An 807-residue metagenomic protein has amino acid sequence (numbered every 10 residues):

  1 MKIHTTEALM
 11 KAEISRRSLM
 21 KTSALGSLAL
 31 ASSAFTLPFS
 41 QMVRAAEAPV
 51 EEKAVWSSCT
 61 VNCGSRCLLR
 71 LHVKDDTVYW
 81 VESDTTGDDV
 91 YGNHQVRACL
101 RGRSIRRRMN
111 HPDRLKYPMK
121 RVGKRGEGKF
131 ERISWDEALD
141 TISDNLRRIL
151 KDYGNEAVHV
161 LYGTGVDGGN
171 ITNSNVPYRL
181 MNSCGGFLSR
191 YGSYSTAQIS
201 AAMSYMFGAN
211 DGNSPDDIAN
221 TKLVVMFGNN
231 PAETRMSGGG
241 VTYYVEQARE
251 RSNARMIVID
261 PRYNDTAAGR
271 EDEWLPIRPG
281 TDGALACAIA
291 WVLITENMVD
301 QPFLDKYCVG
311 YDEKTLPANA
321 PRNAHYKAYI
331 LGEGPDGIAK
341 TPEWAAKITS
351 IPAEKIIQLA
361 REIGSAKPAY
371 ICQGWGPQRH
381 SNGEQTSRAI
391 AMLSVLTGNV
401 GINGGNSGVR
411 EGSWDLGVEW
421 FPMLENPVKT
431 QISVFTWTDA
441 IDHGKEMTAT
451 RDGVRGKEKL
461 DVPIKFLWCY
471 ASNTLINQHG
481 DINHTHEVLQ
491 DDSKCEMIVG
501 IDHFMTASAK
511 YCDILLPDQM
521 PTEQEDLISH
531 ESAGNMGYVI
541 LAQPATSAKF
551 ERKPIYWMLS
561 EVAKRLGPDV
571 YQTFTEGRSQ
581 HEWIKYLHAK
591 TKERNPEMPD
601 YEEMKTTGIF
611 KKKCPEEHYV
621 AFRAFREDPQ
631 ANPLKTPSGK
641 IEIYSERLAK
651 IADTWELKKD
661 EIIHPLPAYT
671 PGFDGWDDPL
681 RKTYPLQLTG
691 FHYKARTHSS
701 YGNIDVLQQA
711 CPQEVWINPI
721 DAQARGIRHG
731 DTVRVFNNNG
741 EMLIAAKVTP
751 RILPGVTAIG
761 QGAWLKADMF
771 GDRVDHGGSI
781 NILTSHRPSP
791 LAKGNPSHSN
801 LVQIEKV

Functional and structural regions predicted by a protein language model:
K2-I3, S174-I259, T266, A284 (+4 more regions): Extended redox/cofactor-interaction regions of prokaryotic respiratory oxidoreductases
K2-M298, A324, E343, K465 (+4 more regions): N-terminal export/assembly segments and adjacent metallocofactor-ligating motifs of anaerobic energy-metabolism
R262-A366: Long, well-ordered, tryptophan-enriched scaffold segments
E271-I277, G537-A548: Short beta-alpha connecting loops at secondary-structure transitions that line or flank enzyme active sites
K306-V309, I363, N406-G417, T575-K590 (+1 more regions): A glycine-rich phosphate-binding loop feature that marks nucleotide/adenosyl-phosphate handling sites
R322-I441: Active-site phosphate/pyrophosphate-binding segments
E496-M497, P544-A563: Phosphate/diphosphate-binding loops
I555-T607, S699-Y701, D705-W716, I720-V807: Long, contiguous, secondary-structure-rich segments that constitute the structural scaffold of globular domains
